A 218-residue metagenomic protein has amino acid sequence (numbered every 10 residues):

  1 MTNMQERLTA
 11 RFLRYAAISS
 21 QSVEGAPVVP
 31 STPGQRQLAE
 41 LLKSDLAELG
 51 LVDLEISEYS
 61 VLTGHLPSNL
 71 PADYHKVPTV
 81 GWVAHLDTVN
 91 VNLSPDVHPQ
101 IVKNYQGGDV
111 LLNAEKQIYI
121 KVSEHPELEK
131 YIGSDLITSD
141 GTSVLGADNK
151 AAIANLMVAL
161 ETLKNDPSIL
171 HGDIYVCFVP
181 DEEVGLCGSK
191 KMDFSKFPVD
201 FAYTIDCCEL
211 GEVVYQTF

Functional and structural regions predicted by a protein language model:
T2-D135: Acidic/His- and Gly-rich active-site-bordering loop/insert found across diverse amide/peptide-bond hydrolases
L128-F218: Acidic/histidine-rich catalytic neighborhood of metal-dependent amide-processing enzymes
